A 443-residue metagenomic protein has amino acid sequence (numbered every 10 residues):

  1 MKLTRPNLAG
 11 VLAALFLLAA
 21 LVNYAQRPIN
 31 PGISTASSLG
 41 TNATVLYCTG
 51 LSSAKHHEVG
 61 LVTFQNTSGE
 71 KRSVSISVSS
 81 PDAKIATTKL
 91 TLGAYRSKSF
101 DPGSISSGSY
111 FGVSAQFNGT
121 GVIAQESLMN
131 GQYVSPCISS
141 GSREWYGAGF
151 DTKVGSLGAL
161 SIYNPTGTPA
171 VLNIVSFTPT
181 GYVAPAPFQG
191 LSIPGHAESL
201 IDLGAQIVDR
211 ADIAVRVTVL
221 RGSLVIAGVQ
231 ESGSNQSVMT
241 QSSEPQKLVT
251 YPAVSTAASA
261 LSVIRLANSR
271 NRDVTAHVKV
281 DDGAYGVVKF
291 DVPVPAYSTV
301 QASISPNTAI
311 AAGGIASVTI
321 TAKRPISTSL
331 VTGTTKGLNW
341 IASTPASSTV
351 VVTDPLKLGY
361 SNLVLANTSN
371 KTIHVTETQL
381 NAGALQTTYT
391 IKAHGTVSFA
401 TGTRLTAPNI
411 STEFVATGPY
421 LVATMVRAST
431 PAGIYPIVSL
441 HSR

Functional and structural regions predicted by a protein language model:
R5-Q65, G121-P165, S223-R270, P325-N370 (+2 more regions): Conserved functional hotspot residues at active sites or interaction interfaces
L61-K84, Q116, S161-A184, V219 (+2 more regions): Short acidic, flexible loop segments centered on an aromatic residue
T63-A94, K98-D101, I105-S106, G112-N130 (+1 more regions): Post-signal-peptide, soluble extracytosolic/periplasmic N-terminal scaffold domains of envelope/secretory systems
K71, G108-Y110, P169, E198 (+5 more regions): Extracellular Ig-like/FN3 beta-sandwich strand-entry sites
S79-G108, Y182-R210, G283-G313, A382-N409: Intrinsically disordered, low-complexity Pro/Gly/Ser/Thr-rich segments with frequent PxxP/GP/PP motifs and embedded
S109-G119, D212-L220, G313-R324, A407-T417: Short, aromatic- and glycine-rich surface loops/edge beta-strands on solvent-exposed regions
W145, T152-V154, G158-A159, Y163 (+2 more regions): Solenoidal tandem-repeat scaffolds enriched in leucines and small polar residues
L200-G222, G228-Q246, A253-N268, K279-D281 (+3 more regions): Extended non-catalytic domains of envelope/secretory-pathway proteins
